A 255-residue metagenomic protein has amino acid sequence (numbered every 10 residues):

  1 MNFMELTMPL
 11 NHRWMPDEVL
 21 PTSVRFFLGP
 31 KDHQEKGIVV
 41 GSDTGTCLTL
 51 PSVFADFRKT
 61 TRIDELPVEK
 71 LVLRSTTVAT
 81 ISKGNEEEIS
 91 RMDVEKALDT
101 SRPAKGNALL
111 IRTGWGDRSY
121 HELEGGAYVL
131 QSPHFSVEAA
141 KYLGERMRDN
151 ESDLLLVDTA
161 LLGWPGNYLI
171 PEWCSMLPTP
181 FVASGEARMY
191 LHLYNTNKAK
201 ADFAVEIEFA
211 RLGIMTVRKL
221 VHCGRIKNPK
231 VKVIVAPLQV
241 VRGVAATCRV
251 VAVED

Functional and structural regions predicted by a protein language model:
M1-D255: Active-/binding-site microenvironments in catalytic and ligand-binding cores
